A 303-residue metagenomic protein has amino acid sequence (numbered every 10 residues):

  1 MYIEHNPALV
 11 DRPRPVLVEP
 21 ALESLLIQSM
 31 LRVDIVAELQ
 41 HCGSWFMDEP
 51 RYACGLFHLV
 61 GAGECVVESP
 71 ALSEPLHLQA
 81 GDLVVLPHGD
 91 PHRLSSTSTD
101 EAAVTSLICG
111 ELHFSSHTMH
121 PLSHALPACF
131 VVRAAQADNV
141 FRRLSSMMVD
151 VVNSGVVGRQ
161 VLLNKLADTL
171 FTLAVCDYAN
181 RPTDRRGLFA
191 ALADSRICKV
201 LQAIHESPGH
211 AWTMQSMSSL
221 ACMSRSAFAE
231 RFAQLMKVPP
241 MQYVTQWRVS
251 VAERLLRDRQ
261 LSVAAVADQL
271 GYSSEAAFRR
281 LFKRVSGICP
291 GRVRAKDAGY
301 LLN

Functional and structural regions predicted by a protein language model:
M1-L78, H92-R93: Generic protein-terminus/edge-of-domain signal
Y2-R12, A21-R32, V85-N153, Y178-R181: A hydrophobic/aromatic-rich effector-binding and dimerization subdomain of bacterial HTH-type transcriptional regulators
C54, T105-L107, S207: Structural motif
G63, V140-S154, K199-S207, V251 (+1 more regions): Solvent-exposed, amphipathic alpha-helical segments
G81-D82: Loop/turn positions that initiate beta-strands
F130-D138, V152-A167, F171-H210, M214-A221 (+2 more regions): Short, Lys/Arg-enriched, Trp-marked, Pro/Gly-tolerant hinge/linker segments that flank
Q202-E206, A211-S218, M223-S224, E230-R279 (+1 more regions): Terminal helix-turn-helix DNA-binding modules in bacterial transcription factors
